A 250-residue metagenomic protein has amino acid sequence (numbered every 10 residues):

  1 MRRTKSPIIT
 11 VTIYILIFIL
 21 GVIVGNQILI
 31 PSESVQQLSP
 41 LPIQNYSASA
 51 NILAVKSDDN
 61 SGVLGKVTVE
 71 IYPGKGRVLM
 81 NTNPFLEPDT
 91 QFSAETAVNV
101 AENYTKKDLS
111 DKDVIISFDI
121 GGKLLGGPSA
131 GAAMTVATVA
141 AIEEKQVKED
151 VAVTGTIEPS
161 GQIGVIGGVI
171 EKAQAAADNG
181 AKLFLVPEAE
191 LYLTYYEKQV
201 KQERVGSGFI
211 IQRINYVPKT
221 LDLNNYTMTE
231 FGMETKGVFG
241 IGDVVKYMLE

Functional and structural regions predicted by a protein language model:
R2-E250: Peripheral, non-AAA+ core regions of ATP-driven protein-machinery
